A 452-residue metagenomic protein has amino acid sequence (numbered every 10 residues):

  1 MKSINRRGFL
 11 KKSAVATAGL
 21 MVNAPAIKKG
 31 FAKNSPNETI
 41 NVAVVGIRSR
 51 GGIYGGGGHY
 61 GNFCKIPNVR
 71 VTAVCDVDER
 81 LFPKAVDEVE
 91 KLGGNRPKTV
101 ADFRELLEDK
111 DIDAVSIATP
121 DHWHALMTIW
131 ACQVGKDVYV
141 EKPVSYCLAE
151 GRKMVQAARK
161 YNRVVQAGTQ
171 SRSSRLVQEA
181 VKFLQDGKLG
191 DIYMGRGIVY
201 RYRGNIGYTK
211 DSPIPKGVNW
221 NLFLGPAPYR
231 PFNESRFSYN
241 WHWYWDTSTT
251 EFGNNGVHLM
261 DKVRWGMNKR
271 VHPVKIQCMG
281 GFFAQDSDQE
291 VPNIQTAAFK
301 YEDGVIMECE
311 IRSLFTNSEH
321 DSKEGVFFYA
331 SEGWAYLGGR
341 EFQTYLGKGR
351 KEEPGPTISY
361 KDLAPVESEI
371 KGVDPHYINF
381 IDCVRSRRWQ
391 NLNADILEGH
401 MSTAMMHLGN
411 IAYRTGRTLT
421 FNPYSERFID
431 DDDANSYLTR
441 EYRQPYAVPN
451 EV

Functional and structural regions predicted by a protein language model:
M1-D137, A149-V164: N-terminal glycine-/serine-/threonine-rich beta1-alpha1-beta2 phosphate-ribose binding loop of Rossmann-like
I4, A149, R175, N393-A394: Residue-level signal for the nucleotide or nucleotide-sugar donor/cofactor binding architecture
N68-R70, D111, K188-D191, H272: Glycine-centered tight turns that cap/initiate beta-strands
V74, A85, V89-L92, L148-G151 (+5 more regions): Active-site-proximal cap/loop segments of hydrolase catalytic domains
D137, S145-L222: A contiguous active-site-proximal alpha/beta segment in oxidoreductase catalytic domains
K142: Short basic (Lys/Arg) and small-residue
E179, G190-D191, R196-T250, N254-V452: Contiguous beta-strand/loop segments that form the cofactor/metal-binding neighborhood of enzyme cores
